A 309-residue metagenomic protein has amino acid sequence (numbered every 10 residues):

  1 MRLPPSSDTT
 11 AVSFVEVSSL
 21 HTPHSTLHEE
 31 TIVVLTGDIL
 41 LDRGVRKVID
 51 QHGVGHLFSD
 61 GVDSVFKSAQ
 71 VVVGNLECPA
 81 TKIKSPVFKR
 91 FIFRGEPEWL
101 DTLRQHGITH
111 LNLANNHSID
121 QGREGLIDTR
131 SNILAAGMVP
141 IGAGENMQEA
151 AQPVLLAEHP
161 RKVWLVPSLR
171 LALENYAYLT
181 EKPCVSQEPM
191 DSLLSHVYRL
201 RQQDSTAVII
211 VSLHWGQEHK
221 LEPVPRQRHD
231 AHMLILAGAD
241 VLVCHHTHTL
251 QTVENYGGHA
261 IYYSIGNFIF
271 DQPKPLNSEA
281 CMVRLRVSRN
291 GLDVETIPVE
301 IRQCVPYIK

Functional and structural regions predicted by a protein language model:
R2-K309: Acidic, metal/ion-coordinating pockets
